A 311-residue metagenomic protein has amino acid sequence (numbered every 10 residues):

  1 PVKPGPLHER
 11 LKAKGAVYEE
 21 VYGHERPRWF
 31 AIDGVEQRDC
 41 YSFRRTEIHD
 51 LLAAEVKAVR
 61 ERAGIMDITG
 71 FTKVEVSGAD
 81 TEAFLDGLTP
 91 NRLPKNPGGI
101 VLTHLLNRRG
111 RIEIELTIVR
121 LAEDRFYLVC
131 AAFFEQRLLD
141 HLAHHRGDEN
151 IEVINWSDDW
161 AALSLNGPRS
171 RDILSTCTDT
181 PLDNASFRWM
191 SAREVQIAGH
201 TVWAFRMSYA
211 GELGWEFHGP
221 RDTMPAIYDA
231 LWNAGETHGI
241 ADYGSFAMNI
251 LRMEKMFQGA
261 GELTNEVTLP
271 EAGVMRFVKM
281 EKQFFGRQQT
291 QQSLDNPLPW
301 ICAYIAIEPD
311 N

Functional and structural regions predicted by a protein language model:
P1-E20, R26-R28, I32-R38, R44-E47 (+2 more regions): Conserved, structured C-terminal
P1-L106, R111: Acidic, proline/glycine-enriched N-terminal capping motif
E55-V59, R109-I112, L116, D148 (+1 more regions): Membrane-targeting and insertion segments and their boundary/processing signals
M66-A79, I118-Y127, M253: N-terminal glycine-rich flavin-associated loop
D67, E115, E216: Acidic active-site catalytic centers that drive phospho-/nucleotidyl reactions and related ester hydrolyses
T72, V101, I114-E115, S191 (+1 more regions): Residue-level marker for the onset of beta-strands and adjacent loop->beta junctions in well-ordered domains
N91-H145: Well-ordered mid-protein domain cores that form the structural environment of catalytic cofactors
